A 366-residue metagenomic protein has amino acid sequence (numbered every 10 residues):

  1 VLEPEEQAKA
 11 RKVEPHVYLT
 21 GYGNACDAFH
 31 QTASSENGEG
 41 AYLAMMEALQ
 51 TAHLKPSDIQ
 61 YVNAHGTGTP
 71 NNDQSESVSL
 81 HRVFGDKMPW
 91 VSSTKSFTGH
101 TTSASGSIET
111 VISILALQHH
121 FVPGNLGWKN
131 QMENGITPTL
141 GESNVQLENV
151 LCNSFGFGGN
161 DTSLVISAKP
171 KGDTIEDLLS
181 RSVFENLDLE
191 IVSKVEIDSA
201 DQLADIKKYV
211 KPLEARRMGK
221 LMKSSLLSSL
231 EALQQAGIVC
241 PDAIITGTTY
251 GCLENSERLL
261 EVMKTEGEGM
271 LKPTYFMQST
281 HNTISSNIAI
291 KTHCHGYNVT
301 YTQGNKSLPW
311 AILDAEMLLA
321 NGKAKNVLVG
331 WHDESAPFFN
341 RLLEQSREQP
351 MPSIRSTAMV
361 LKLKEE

Functional and structural regions predicted by a protein language model:
A8: Conserved core segment of the aminotransferase class I/II
V13-Y297, T302-N305, P309, M317-A324 (+1 more regions): Conserved "HGTGT" condensation-loop signature of ketosynthase/thiolase-family condensing enzymes that catalyze
I312: Short-chain dehydrogenase/reductase
